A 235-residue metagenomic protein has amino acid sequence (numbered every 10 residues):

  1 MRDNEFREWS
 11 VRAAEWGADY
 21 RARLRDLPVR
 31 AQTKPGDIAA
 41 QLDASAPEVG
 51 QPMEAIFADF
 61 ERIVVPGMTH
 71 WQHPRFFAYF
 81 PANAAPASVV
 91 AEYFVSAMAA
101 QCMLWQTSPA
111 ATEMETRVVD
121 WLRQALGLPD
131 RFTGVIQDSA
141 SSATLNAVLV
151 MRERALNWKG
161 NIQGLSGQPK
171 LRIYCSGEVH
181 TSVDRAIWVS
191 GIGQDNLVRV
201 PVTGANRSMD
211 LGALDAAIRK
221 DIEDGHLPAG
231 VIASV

Functional and structural regions predicted by a protein language model:
M1-R131: N-terminal entrance/gating region of PLP-dependent enzymes' catalytic architecture
E5-E15, T112-T116, D120, V148-V150 (+2 more regions): C-terminal structured subdomain/cap of oxidoreductase catalytic cores
W16, Y20, A125, R154-N157 (+3 more regions): Change "in soluble alpha/beta enzymes" to "in soluble alpha/beta proteins
V90-Y93, V119-Q124, V135, T144 (+3 more regions): Cofactor-binding active-site loop characterized by glycine-rich and histidine/acidic residues
S108-A111, G134-T144, C175-S176, S234: Active-site nucleophile and cofactor-binding loops and adjacent substrate-binding regions of central metabolic enzymes
E115, V119, F132-G167, V183-A186: Conserved beta-loop-alpha segment that forms the PLP phosphate-binding cup at the N-terminus of a helix
G160-N161, S166-A233: PLP-dependent aminotransferase-class I/II
